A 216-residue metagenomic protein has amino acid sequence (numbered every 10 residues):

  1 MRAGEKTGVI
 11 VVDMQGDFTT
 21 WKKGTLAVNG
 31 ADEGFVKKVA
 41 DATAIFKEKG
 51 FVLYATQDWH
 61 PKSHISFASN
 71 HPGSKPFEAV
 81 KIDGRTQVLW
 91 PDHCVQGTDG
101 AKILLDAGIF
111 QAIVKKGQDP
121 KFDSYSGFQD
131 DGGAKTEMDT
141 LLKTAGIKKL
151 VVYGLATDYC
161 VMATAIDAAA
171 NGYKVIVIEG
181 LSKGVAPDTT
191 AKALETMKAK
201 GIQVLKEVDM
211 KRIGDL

Functional and structural regions predicted by a protein language model:
M1-G117, T144, K148, A169-V177 (+1 more regions): Active-site acidic carboxylates
F35, V39, K135, V161: Aromatic/hydrophobic pocket-lining residues that form the small-molecule binding cavity in soluble enzyme cores
S66-F67, S124-G127, A163, D188: Short, well-ordered secondary-structure micro-motifs
D92-G97, S124-D131, G154: Short, surface-exposed loop/turn motifs that are enriched in glycine and acidic residues and include a nearby proline
A107-A145: Histidine/lysine/aspartate-rich catalytic loop segments that bind and position anionic ligands
I147-A163, V177-S182: Glycine-rich anion-binding loop/nest that anchors nucleotide
T164-A168: Buried hydrophobic packing segments
